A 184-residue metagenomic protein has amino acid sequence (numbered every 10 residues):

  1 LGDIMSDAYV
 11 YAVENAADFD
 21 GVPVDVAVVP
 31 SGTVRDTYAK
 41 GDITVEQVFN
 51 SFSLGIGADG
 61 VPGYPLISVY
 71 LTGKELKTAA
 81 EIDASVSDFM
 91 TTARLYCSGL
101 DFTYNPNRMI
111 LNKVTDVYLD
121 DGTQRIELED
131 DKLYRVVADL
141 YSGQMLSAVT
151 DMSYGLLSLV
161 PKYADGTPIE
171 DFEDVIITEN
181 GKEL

Functional and structural regions predicted by a protein language model:
L1-P161: Solvent-exposed loop/linker segments at secondary-structure transitions that flank or connect catalytic domains
V160-L184: Long, compositionally biased interface segments
